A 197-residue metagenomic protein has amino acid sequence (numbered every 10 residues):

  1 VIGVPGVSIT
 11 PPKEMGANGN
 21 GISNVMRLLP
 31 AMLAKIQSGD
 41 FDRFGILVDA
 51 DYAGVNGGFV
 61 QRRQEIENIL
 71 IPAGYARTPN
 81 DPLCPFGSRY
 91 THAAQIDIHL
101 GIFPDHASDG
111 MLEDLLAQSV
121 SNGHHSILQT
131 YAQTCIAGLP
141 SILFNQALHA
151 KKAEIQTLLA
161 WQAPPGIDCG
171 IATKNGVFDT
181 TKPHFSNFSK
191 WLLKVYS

Functional and structural regions predicted by a protein language model:
I2-K13, S23-S197: C-terminal accessory helical subdomains adjacent to catalytic cores in phosphodiester- and nucleotide-handling enzymes
